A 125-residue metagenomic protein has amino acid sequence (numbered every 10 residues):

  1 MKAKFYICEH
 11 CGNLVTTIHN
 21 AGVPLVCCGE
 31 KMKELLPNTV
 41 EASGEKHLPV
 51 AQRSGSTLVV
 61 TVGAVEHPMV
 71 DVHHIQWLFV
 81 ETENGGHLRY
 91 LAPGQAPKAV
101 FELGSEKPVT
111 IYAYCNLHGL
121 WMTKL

Functional and structural regions predicted by a protein language model:
F5, P24, Y112: Residues immediately within or flanking Cys/His clusters that coordinate Zn2+ in small zinc-binding modules
C8-C11, C27, C115: Short cysteine-rich clusters marking metal-coordination/redox-active sites
T17-A21, L35-N38, T123-L125: Short Cys/His-rich "knuckle" micro-motifs
A21-K31: Cysteine-rich micro-motifs
V62-V70: Short amphipathic, basic-aromatic surface patches that mediate peripheral association with negatively charged
P97-F101: Short strand-edge motifs at loop-to-beta-strand transitions and within beta-strands of extracellular beta-rich domains
K107-L117: Short, aromatic- and glycine-rich surface loops/edge beta-strands on solvent-exposed regions
N116-K124: Short acidic/polar inter-strand loop motif in beta-rich domains
